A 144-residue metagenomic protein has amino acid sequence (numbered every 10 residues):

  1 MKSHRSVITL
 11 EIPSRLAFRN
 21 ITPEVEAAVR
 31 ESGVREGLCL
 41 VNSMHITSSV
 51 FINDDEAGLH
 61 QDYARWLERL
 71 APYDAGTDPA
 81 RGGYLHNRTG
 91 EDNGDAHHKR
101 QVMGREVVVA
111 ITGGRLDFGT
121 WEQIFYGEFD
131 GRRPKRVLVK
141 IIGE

Functional and structural regions predicted by a protein language model:
M1-E144: Active-site histidine-anchored catalytic micro-motif
